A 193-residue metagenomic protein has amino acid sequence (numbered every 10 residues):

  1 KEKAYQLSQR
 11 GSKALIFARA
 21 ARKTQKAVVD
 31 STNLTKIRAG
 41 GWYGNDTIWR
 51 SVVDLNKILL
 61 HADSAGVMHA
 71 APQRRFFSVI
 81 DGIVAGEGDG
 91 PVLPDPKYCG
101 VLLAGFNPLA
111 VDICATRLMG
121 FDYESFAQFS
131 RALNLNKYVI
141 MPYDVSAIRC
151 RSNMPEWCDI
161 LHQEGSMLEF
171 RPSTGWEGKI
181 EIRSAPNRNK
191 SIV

Functional and structural regions predicted by a protein language model:
K1-V193: Extended, low-polarity segments enriched in aliphatic/aromatic residues
